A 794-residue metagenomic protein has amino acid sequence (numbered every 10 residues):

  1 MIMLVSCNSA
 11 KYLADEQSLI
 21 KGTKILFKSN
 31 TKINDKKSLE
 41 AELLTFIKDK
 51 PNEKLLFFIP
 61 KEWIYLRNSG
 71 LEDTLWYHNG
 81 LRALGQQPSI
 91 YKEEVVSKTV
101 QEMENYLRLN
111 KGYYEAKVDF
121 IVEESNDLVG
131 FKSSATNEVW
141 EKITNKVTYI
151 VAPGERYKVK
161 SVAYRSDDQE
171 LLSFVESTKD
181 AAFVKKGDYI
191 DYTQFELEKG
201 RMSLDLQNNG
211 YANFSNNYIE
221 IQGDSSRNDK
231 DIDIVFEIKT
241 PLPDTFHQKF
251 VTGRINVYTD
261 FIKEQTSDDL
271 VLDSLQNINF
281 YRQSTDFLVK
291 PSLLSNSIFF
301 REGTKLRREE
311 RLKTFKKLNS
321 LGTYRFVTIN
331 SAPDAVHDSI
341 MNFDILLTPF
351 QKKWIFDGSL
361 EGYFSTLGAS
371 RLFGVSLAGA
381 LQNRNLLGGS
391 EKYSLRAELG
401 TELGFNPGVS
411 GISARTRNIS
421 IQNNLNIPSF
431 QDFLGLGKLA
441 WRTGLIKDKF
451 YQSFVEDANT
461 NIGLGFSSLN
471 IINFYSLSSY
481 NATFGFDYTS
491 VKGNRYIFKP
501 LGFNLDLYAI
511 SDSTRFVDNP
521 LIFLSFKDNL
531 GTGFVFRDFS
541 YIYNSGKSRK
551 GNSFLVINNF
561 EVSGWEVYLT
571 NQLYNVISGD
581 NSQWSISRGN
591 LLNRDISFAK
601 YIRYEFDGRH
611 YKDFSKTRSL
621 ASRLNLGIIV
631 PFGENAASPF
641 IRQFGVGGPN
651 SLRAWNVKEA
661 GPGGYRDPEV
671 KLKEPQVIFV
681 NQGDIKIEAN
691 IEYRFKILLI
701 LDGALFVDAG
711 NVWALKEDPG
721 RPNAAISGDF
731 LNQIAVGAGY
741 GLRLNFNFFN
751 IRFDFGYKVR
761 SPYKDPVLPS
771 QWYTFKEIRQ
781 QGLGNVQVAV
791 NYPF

Functional and structural regions predicted by a protein language model:
L4-S6: C-terminal motif of bacterial Sec signal peptides marking the signal peptidase cleavage site
N8-F364, V375, A397-E398, L403 (+3 more regions): Periplasmic polypeptide-binding modules associated with outer-membrane biogenesis and secretion
L171-F174, F287-L288, R307-V556, R653-A654 (+3 more regions): Gram-negative/organellar outer-membrane beta-barrel architecture
N279, E361-S370, I497-F695, L705-G728: C-terminal outer-membrane beta-barrel translocator/porin domains of Gram-negative envelope proteins and their
P349-Q351, V562, S615, L744-F748: A generic beta-sheet turn/junction motif
F356-L360, Y393-A397, I462-L464, V556-F560 (+5 more regions): Membrane-embedded beta-strand positions of outer-membrane beta-barrel proteins
I687-F695, G703, A709, I734-F746 (+1 more regions): Conserved C-terminal beta-signal and adjacent last beta-strands/turns of outer-membrane beta-barrel proteins
P722-W772, Q781: C-terminal structured "cap/appendage" subdomains that terminate the fold
